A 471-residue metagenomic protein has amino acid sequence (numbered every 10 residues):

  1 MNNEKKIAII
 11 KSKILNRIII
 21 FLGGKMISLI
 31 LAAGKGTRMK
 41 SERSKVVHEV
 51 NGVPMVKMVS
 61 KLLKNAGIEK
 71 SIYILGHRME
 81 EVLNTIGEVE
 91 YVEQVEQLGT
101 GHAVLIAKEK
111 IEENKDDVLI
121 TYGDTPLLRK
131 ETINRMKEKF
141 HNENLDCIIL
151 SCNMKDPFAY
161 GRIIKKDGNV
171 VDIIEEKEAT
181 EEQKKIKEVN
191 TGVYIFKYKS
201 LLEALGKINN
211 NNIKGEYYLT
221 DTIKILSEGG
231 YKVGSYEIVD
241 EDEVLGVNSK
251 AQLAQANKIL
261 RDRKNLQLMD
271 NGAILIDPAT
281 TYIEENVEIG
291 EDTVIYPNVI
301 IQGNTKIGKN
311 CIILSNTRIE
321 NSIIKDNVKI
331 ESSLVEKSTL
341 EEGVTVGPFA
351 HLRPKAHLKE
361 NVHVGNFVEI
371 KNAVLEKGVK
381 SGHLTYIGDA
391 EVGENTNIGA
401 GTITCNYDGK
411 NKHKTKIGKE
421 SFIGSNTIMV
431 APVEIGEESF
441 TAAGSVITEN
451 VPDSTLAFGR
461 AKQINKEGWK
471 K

Functional and structural regions predicted by a protein language model:
R17-I27, V53-T121, L127-E138, N142: Conserved N-terminal catalytic core of the sugar/cofactor nucleotidyltransferase
L22-G23, K329-K471: Glycine-rich hexapeptide-repeat left-handed beta-helix
G23-S41: N-terminal nucleotide-binding beta1-loop-alpha1 segment
E49, L127, I195, G246-V247 (+1 more regions): Short aromatic/basic micro-patch
E80, L128-I213: Conserved core of the sugar-phosphate nucleotidyltransferase
V171-R261, L266: Catalytic-core segments of class I nucleotidyltransferases/pyrophosphorylases that form NMP-activated intermediates
N190-V193, E285, H413, A431: Glycine/small-residue-rich pyrophosphate-binding loop that anchors the diphosphate of NDP-sugar donors
E228-S332, L340-G343: Extended, small-residue-rich solenoid/repeat segments and analogous flexible loops that form exposed scaffolds
